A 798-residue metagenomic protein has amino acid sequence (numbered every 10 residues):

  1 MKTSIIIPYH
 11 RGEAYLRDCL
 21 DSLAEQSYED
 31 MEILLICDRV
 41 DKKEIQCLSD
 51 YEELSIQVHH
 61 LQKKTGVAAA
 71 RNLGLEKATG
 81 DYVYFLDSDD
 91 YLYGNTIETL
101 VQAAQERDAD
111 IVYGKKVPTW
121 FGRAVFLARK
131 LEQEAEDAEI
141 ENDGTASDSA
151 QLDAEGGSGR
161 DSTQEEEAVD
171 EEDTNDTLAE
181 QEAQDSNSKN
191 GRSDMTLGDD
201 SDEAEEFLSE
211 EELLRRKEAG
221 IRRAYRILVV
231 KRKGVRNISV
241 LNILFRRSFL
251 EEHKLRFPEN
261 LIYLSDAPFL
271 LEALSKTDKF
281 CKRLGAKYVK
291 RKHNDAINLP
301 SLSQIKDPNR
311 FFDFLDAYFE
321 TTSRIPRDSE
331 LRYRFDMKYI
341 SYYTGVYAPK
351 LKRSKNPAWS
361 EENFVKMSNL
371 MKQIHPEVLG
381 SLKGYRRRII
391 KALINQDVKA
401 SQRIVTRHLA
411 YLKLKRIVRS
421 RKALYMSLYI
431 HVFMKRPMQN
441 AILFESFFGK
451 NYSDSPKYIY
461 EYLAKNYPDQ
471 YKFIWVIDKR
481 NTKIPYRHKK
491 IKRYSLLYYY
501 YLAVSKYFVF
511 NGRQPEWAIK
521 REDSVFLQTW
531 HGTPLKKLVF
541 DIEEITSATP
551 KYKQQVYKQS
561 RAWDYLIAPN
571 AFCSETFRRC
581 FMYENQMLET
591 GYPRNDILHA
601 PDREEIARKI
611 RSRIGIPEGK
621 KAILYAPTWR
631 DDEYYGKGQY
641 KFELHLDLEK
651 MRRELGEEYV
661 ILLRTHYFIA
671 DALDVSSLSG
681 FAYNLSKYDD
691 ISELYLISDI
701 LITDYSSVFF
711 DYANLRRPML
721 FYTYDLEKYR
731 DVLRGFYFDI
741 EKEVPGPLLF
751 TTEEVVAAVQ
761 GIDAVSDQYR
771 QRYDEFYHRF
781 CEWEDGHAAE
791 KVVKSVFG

Functional and structural regions predicted by a protein language model:
L20, A24-H60: Acidic donor-binding segment of Leloir-type glycosyltransferases
L61-A78: Glycine-rich, basic loop-to-helix element that forms the pyrophosphate-binding segment of sugar-nucleotide handling
V83: Short aromatic/hydrophobic "clamp" motif used to bind/position activated sugar donors
Y91-G144, D148, L152-D153, E166 (+3 more regions): Donor-binding/catalytic cores of nucleotide-activated saccharide and glycerol-phosphate transferases/polymerases
A286-A423, K465-N466, E782: C-terminal subregions of glycosyltransferases and related glycan-biosynthesis enzymes
A441-P601: Active-site and donor-binding regions of nucleotide-sugar-utilizing enzymes
N451-A464, P593-V675, L749: Conserved catalytic-core segment of nucleotide-activated headgroup transferases in glycan assembly
S707-F780: Catalytic binding pocket for nucleotide-activated donors in carbohydrate/polymer assembly enzymes
